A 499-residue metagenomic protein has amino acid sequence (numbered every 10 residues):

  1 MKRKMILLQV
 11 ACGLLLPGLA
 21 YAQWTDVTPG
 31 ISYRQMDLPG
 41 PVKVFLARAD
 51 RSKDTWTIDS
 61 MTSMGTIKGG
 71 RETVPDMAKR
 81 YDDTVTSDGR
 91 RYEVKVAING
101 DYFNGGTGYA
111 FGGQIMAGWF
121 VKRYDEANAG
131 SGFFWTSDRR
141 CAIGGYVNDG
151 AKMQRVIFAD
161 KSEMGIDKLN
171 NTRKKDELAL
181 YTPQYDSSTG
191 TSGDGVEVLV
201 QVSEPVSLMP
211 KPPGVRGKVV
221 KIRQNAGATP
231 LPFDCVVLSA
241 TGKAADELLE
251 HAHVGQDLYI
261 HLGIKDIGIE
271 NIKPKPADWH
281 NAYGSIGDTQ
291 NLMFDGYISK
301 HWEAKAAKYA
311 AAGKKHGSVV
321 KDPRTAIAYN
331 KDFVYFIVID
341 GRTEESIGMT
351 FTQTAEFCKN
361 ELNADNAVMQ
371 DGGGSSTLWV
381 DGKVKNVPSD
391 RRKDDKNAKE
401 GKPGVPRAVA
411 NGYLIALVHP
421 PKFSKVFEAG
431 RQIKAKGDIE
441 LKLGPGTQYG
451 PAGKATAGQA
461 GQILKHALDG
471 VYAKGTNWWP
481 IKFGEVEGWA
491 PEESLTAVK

Functional and structural regions predicted by a protein language model:
M1-V10: Bacterial N-terminal signal peptides that target proteins for export
Q9-G18: Bacterial N-terminal signal peptides
Y21-K243: Zymogen propeptides
G105-W135, L262, S285, L292-Q370 (+1 more regions): Conserved, well-ordered active-site substructure
A252-L258, G458: Loop/turn positions that initiate beta-strands
G263-A277, D469-T476: Short, Lys/Arg- and Gly-enriched loop/turn segments at beta-strand edges
L443-A460: SH3/SH3-like (including bacterial SH3b) beta-barrel domains that bind proline-rich motifs or cell-wall ligands
T456-E493: SH3/SH3-like beta-barrel superfamily modules
